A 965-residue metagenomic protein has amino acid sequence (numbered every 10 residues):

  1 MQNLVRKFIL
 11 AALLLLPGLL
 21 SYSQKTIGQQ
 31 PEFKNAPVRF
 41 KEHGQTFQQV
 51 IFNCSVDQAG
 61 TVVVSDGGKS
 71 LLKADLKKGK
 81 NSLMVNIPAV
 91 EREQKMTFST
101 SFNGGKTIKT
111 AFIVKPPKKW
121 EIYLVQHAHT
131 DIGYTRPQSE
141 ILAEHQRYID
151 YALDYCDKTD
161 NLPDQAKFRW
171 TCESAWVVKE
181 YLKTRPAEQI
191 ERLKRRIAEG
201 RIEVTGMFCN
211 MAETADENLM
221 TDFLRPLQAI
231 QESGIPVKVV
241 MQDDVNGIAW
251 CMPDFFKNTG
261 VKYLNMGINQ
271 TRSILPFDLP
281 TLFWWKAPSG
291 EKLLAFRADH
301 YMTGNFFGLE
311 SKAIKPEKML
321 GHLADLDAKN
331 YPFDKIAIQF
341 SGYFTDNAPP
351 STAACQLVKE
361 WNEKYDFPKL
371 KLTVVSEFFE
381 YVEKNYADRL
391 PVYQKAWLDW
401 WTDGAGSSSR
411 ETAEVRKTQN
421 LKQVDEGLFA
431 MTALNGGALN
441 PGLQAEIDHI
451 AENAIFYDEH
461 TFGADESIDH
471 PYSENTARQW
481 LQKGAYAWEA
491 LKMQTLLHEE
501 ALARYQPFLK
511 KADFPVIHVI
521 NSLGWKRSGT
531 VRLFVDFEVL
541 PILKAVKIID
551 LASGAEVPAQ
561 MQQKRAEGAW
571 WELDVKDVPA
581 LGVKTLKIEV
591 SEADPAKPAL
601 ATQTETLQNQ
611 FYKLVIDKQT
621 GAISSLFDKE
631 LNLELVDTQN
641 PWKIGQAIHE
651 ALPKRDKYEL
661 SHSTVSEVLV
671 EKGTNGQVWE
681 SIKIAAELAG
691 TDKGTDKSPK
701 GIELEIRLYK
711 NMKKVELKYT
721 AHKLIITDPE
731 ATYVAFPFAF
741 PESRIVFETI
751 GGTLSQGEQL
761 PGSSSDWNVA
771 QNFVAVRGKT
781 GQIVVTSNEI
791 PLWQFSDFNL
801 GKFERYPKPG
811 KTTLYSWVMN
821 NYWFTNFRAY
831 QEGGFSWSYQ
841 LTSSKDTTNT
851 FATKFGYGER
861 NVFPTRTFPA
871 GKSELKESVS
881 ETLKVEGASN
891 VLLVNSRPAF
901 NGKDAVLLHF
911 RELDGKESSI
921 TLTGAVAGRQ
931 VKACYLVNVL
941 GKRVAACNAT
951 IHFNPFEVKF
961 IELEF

Functional and structural regions predicted by a protein language model:
M1-G28: Bacterial Sec-dependent N-terminal signal peptides
A12, R39-H43, M252-F255, T271 (+3 more regions): C-terminal (or distal) subdomains of carbohydrate-active enzymes
S23-D131, S139: Mature N-terminal, pre-catalytic/accessory segment of carbohydrate-active enzymes
T107-K158, K167-F168, F256, Q603-I616: An acidic-aromatic substrate-binding cleft motif
A128-D131, L279-F508, S522, L573-D574 (+1 more regions): Active-site and substrate-binding clefts of carbohydrate-active enzymes
I132, P163-D243, E291-D299: Metal-dependent polysaccharide deacetylase catalytic core of the NodB/CE4 family, i.e., the active-site-bearing domain
R192-E199, A249-E310: Surface-exposed loop and adjacent secondary-structure segments within mature catalytic domains
M220-N258, G321-F340, A949: CE4/NodB-like, metal-dependent polysaccharide N-deacetylase domain that modifies extracellular/periplasmic N-acetylated
